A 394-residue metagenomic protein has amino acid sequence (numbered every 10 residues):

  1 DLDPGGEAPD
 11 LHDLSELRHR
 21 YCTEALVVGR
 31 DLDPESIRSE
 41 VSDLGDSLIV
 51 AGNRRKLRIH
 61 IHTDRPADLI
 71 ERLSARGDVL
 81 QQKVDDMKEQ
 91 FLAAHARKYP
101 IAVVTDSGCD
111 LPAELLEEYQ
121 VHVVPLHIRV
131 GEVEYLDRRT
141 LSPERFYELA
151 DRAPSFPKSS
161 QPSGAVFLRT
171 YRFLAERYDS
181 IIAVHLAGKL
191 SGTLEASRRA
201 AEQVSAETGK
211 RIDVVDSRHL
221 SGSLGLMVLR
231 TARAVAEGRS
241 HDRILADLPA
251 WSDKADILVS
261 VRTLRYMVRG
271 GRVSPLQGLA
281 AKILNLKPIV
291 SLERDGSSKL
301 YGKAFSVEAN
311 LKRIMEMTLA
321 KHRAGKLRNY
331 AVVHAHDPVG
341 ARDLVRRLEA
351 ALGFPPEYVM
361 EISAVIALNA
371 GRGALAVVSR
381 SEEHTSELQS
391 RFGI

Functional and structural regions predicted by a protein language model:
D1-K56, Q90, A96-R97, G108-E118 (+8 more regions): Mixed-charge interfacial surface used for oligomerization/domain docking and macromolecular partner engagement
R55-T63: A generic structural motif
R65-Q82: Charge-rich, low-aromatic oligomerization/scaffolding segments with amphipathic character
A102-V166: N-terminal glycine-rich anion-binding loop in soluble enzyme alpha/beta folds
T105, A183-A187, V215-D216, V378: Short beta-strand segments
L149-R152, Y178-A183, S205-D216, V359: Glycine/charged-rich beta-loop-alpha catalytic/anionic-binding loops adjacent to active sites
D151-R199, L245-L248, S252: Glycine-rich phosphate- or other oxyanion-binding loops that anchor nucleotides, phosphorylated ligands
E387-I394: Positively charged, low-complexity/disordered segments
